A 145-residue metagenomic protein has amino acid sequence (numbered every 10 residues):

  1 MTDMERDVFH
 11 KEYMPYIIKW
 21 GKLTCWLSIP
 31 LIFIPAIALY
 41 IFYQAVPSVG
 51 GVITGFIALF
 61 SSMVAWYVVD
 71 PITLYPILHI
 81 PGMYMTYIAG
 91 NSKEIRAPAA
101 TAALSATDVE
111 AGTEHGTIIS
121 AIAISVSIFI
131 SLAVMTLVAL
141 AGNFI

Functional and structural regions predicted by a protein language model:
M1-S61, V126, I145: Signature of multi-pass transmembrane helix bundles
T2-K11, L78, G82, A111-G116: Short, structured coil/loop segments at alpha-helix boundaries
L23-W26, W66, R96, A100: Generic structural signal for well-ordered, non-membrane alpha-helical segments in soluble metabolic enzymes
I29, F33, F60-T73, S125 (+3 more regions): Hydrophobic, lipid-facing residues on alpha-helical transmembrane segments of integral membrane proteins
I41-V46, G55-I57, P71-H79, T113-I118: Short hydrophobic/aromatic-rich motifs at helix boundaries and adjacent loops
Q44-A45, P76-Y84, E110, A141-I145: Membrane-interface elements of multi-pass transporters and channels
S61-N91: Hydrophobic alpha-helical membrane-embedded segments
A89-I145: Helix-loop-helix junctions within the multi-pass membrane cores of secondary transporters/permeases
